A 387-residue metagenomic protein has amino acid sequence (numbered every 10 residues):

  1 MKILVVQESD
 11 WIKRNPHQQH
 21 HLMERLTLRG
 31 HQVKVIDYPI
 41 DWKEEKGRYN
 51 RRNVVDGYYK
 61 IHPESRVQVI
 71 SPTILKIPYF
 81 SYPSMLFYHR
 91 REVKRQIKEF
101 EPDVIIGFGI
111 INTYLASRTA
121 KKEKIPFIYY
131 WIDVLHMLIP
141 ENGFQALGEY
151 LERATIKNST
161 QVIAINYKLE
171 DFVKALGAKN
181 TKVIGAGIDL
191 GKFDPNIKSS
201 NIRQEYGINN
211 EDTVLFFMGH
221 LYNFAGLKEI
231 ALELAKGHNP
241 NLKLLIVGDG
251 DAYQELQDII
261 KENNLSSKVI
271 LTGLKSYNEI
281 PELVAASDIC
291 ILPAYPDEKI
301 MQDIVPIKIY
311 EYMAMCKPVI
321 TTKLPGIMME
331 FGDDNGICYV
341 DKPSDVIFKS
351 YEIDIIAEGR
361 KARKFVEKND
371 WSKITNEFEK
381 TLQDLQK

Functional and structural regions predicted by a protein language model:
K13-H17, A225, N278-E282, C290-E311 (+1 more regions): Nucleotide-sugar-dependent
L22, R91-R95, Y114, R118-K122 (+2 more regions): Membrane-proximal helix-turn-helix segments that form the acceptor-binding/catalytic region of lipid-linked
I163, N209-L234, L245: Conserved donor-binding/catalytic core segment of Leloir-type glycosyltransferases
K168, G187: Carbohydrate-associated surface elements
D194-I208: A short helix/loop element that forms part of the nucleotide-sugar donor recognition site in Leloir-type
V247, E255-P281: Nucleotide-activated donor-binding/catalytic signature segment of Leloir-type glycosyltransferases, i.e., the conserved
F331-S344, S350-D354: Conserved acidic donor-binding segment of nucleotide-sugar-dependent glycosyltransferases
I356-D384: A charged, aromatic-enriched C-terminal amphipathic alpha-helix characteristic of glycosyltransferases across folds
